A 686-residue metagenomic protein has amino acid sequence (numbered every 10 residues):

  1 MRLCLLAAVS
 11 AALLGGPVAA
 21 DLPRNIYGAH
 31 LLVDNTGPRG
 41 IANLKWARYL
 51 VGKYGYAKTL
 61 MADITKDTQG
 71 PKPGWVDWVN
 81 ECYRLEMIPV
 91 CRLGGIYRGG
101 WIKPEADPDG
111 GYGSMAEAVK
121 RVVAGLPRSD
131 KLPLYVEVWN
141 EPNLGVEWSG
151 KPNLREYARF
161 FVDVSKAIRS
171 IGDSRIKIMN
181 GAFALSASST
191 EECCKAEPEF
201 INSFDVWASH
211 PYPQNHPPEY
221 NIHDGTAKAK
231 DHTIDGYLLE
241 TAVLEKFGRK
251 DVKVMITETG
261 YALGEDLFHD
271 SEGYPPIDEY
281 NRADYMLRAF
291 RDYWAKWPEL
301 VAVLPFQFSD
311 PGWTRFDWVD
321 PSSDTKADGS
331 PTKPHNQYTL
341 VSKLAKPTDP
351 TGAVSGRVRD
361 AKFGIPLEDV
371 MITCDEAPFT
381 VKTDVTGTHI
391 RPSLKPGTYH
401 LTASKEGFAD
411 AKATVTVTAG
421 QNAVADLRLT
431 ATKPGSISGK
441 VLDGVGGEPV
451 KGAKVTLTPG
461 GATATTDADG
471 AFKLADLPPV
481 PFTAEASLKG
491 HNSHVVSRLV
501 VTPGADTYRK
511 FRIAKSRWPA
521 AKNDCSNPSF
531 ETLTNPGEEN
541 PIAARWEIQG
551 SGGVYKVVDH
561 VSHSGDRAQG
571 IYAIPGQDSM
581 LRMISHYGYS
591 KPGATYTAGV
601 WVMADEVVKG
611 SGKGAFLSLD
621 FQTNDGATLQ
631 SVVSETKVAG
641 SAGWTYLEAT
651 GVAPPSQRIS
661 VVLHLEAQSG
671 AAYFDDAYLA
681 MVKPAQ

Functional and structural regions predicted by a protein language model:
D21-S149, G181-L185, T226-A227, F308 (+1 more regions): N-terminal substrate-binding region of glycoside hydrolase catalytic domains
L44-A47, S271-N281, Y285, D292-S355: Aromatic-rich peripheral "rim/lid" segments of glycoside hydrolase catalytic domains that contact and position glycan
N80, L85-M87, R92-L93, P108-V123 (+3 more regions): Noncatalytic carbohydrate-binding groove/subsite architecture in carbohydrate-active enzymes
G352-D360, L427, G435-D443, F511: A short, amphipathic beta-strand motif
I365-E368, C374-S393, V415, L457-A475: Short, acidic Ser/Thr/Gly-rich low-complexity loop/linker segments typical of extracellular and cell-surface proteins
K395-E406, P479-G490: A short, solvent-exposed beta-strand micro-motif common in secreted/extracellular proteins
E406-A425, K489-R509: Structured interaction patches on ligand/partner-binding surfaces of diverse proteins
T502, D506-Q686: Extracellular and organelle-lumenal recognition/adhesion modules and their flexible linkers in secreted
